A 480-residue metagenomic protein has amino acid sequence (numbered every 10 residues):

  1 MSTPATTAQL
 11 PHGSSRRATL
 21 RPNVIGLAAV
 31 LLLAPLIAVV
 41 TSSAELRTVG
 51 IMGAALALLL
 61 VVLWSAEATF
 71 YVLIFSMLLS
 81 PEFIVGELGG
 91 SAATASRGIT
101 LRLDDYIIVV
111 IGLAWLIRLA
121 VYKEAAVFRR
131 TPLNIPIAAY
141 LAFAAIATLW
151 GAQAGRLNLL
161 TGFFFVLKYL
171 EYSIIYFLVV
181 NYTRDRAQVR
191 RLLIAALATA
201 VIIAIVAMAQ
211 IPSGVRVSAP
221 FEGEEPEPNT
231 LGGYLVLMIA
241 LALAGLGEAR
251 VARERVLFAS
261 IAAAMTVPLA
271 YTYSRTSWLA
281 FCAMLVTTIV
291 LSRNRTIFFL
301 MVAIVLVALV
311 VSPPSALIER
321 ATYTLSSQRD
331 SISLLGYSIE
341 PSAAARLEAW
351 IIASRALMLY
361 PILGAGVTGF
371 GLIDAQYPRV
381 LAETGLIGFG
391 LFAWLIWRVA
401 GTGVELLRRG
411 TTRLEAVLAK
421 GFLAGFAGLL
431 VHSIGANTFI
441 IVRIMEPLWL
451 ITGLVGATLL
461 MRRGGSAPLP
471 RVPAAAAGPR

Functional and structural regions predicted by a protein language model:
S2-T41, A55-A57, G112, I137-L149 (+9 more regions): Alpha-helical transmembrane segments of multi-pass inner-membrane proteins
N23, I211-G214, V267-T272, I289-Y337 (+4 more regions): A membrane-periplasm/extracellular boundary helix in multi-pass inner-membrane enzymes that assemble envelope glycans
A34-P35, F298-A303, A424-H432, N437-R480: Transmembrane alpha-helices of multi-pass inner-membrane enzymes
L46-A57, L79, F83, G98-I117 (+5 more regions): Membrane-embedded alpha-helical segments of multi-pass membrane proteins, especially the transmembrane helices
L60-F165, L170, R480: N-terminal hydrophobic segments of proteins, predominantly signal-anchor/transmembrane helices of inner/organellar
A93-L103, N158-K168, A219-G232, L335-S338 (+1 more regions): Short aromatic-rich membrane-water interface segments that cap or initiate transmembrane helices in multi-pass membrane
P228, Y273-T276, L372-D374, A436-P447: Membrane-interface catalytic loops of GT-C/OST-like multi-pass glycosylation enzymes that act
Y323-V380, T384-L391: TM-adjacent membrane-interface loops and short helices in multi-pass inner/ER membrane proteins
